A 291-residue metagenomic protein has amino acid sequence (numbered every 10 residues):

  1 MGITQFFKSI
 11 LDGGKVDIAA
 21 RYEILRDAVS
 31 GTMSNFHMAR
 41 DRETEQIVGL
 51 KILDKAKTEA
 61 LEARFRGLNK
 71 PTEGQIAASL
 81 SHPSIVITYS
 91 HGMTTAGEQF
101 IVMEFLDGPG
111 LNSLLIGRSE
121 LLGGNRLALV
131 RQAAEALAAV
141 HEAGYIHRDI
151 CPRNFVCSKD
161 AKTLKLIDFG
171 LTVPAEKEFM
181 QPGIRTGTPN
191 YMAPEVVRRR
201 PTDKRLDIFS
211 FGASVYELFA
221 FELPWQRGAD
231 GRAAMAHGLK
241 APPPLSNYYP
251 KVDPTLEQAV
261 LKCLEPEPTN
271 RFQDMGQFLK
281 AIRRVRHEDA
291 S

Functional and structural regions predicted by a protein language model:
K57-S79: AlphaC helix of the eukaryotic protein kinase fold
S90-G92: A short, aromatic-enriched beta-strand patch in the conserved N-lobe beta-sheet of the protein kinase catalytic domain
A96-G110: Conserved short submotifs of the Hanks-type protein kinase catalytic core that shape the nucleotide-binding pocket
L111-L121: AlphaC helix of the protein kinase catalytic domain
L129-V130: Activation segment signature within eukaryotic-like protein kinase domains
E135-Y145: Protein kinase catalytic-loop region centered on the HRD/HxD motif
